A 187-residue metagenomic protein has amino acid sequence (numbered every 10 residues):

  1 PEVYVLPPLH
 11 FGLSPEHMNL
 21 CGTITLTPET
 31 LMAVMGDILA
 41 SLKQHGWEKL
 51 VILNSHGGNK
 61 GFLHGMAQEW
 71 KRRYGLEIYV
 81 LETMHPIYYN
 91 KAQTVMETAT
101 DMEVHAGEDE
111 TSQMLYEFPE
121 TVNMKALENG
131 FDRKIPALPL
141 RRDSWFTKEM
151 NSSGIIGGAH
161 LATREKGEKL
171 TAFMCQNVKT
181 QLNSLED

Functional and structural regions predicted by a protein language model:
P1-V51, G57-D187: Extended, histidine- and acidic-residue-enriched regions that form the cofactor-binding/catalytic faces
